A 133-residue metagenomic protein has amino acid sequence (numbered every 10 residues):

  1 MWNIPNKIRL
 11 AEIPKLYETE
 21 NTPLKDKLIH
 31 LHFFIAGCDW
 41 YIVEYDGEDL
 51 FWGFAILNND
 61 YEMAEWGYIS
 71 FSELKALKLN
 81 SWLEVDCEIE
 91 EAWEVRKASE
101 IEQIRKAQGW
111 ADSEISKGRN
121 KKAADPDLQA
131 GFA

Functional and structural regions predicted by a protein language model:
M1-A36, Q108, E114, G131-A133: N-terminal domain-onset segments
L24, E62-A64: A generic structural signal for short, non-catalytic loop/turn and secondary-structure boundary residues
W40: Intrinsically disordered, low-complexity polar regions and short flexible loop motifs
V43-E48: Short beta-strand micro-motifs enriched in acidic
L50-N59: Catalytic Cys-His active-site segments of thiol-dependent hydrolases/isopeptidases
A64-G118: Helix-rich interaction surfaces within compact, conserved domain-sized segments that mediate assembly or partner
A123-D125, Q129-A130: Positively charged N-terminal leader segments that act as targeting/secretion signals
